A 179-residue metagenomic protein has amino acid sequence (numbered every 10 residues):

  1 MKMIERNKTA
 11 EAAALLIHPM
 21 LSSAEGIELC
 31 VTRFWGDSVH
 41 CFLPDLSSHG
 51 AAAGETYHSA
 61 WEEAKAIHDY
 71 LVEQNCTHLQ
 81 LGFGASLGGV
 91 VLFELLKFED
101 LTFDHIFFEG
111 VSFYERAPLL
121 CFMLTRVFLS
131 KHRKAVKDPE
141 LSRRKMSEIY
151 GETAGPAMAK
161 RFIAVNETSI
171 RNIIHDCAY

Functional and structural regions predicted by a protein language model:
M1-R6: A short loop-to-beta-strand scaffold at the N-terminal edge of the catalytic core in hydrolase folds
N7-A53: Conserved HGGG/HGGXW glycine-rich cap/lid loop of the alpha/beta-hydrolase fold
E28-L29, A53-T56, A117-F122: Short aromatic-enriched loop/helix-cap "lid" or pocket-rim segments at secondary-structure transitions that line
L29, E94-F98: Active-site signature of alpha/beta-hydrolase-fold catalytic machinery across serine- and Asp/Cys-nucleophile hydrolases
F42-Q80: Active-site loop/oxyanion-hole signature of alpha/beta-hydrolase fold enzymes
F83-L92: Gly/Ala-rich beta-loop-alpha elbow adjacent to hydrolase catalytic centers
K97, L101-R133, H175: Flexible "cap/lid" loop of the alpha/beta hydrolase fold
P118, A135-Y179: Conserved alpha/beta-hydrolase catalytic His-Asp/Glu region
